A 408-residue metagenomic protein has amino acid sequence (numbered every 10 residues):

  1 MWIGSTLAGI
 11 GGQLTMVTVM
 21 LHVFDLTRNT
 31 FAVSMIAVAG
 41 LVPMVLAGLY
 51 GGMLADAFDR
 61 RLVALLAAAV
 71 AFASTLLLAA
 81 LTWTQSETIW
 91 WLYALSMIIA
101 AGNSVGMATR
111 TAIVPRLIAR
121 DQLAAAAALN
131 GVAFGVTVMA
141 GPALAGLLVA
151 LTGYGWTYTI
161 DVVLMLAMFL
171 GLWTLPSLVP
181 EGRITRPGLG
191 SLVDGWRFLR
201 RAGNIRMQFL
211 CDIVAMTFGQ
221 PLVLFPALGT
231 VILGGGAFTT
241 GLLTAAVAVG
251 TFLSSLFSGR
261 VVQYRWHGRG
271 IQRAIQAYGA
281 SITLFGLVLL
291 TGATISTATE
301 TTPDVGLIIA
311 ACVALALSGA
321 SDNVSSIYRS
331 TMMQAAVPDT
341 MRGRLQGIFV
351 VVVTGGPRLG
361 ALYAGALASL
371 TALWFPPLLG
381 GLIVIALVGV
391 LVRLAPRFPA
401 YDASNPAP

Functional and structural regions predicted by a protein language model:
M1-M16, G40-M53, D59-S74, W91-A150 (+11 more regions): Substrate-agnostic recognition of the 12-TM MFS/MFS-like secondary transporter fold
M1-P43, F198-V247: Helix-loop boundary and gating motifs at the non-cytosolic
M1-W2, T30, S86-Y93, R201-F209 (+1 more regions): Primarily residues marking transmembrane-helix entry/exit sites
I10, T82-S86, W196-A202, E300-V305: Helix-boundary and loop/linker segments of multi-pass membrane transporters
L26-T27, A57, S86, L117-R120 (+5 more regions): Helix-loop interface residues and adjacent transmembrane-helix termini in multi-pass membrane transporters, primarily
L46, Y50, V63, A67-V70 (+5 more regions): C-terminal transmembrane bundle of multi-pass solute transporters/carriers
T84-Q85, A112, R116, Y154 (+4 more regions): Helix-loop junctions on the cytosolic side of multi-pass membrane transporters, especially the intracellular loop
S177-L210, P408: Juxtamembrane intracellular "pre-TM" segments in multi-pass secondary transporters
